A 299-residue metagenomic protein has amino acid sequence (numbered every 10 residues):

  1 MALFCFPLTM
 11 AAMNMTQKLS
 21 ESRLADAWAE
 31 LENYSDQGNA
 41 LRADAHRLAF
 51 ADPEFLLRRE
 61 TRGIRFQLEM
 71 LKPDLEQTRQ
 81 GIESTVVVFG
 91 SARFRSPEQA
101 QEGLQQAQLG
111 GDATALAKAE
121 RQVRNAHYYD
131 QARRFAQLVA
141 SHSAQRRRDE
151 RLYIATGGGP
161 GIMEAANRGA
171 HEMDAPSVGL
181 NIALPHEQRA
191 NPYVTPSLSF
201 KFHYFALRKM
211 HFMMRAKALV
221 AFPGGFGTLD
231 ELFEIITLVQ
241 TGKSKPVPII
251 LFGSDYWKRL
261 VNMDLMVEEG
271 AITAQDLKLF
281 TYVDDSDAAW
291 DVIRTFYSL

Functional and structural regions predicted by a protein language model:
M1-F6: N-terminal leader/targeting segments
P7-A11: Short, positively charged and aromatic/hydrophobic N-terminal segments
N33-Y34, G38-L180: Glycine-rich beta-alpha loop segments
T78-G81, Q145-D149, H171, N191-Y193 (+3 more regions): Solvent-exposed alpha-helices and their adjacent loops that cap or buttress functional pockets in soluble metabolic
G103-Q105, H171-E172, E234-V239, L265-E268 (+1 more regions): Short, solvent-exposed amphipathic alpha-helical segments in soluble enzyme and RNA/protein-processing domains
A155-F222, F226, F233: Phosphate/pyrophosphate-binding betaalpha-module
D174-E187, F222, I236-R259, Q275: Short, acidic/small-residue loops that bind anionic groups at enzyme active sites
V247, L251-L299: C-terminal functional extensions of proteins
